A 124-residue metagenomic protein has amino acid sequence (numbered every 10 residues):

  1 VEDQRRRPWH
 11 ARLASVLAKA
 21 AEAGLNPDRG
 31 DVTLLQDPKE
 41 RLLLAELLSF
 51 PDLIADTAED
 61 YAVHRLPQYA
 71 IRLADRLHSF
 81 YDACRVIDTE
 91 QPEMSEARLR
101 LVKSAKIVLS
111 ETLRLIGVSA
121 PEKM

Functional and structural regions predicted by a protein language model:
V1-M124: Non-catalytic interaction-recognition regions
